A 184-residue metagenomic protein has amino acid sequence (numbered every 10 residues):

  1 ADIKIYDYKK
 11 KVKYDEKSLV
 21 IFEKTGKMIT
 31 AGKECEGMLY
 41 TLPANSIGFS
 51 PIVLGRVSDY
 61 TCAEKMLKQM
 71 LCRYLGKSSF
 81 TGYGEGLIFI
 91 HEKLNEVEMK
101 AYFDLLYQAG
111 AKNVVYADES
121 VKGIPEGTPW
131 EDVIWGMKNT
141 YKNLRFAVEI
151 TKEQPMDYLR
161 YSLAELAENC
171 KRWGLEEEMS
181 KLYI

Functional and structural regions predicted by a protein language model:
A1-E16, I21-K27, E34-I184: Nucleotide/phosphate-binding catalytic cleft detector across ATP-hydrolyzing and phosphate-transferring enzymes
